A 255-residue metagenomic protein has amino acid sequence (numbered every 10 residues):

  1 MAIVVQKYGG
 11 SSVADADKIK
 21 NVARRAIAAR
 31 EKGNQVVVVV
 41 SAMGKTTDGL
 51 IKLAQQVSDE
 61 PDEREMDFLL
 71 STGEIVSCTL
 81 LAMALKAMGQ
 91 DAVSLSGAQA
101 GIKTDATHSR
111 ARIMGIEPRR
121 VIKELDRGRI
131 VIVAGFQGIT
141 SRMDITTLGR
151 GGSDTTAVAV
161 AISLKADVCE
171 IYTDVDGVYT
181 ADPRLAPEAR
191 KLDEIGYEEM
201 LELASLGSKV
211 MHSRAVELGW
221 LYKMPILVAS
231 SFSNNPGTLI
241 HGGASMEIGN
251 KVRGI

Functional and structural regions predicted by a protein language model:
M1-E217: Nucleotide/pyrophosphate-binding catalytic subdomain
S94, M200, I226-V228, I240: Generic structural hydrophobic/aromatic packing signal, biased to beta-strands
M114, N234-I255: Long, charged amphipathic helices and adjacent flexible linkers at domain junctions
F136-Q137, V175, S230-F232, A244: A broadly conserved detector of short glycine/acidic/proline-rich loop/turn motifs that flank catalytic sites and bind
S208-R214, L218-P236: Conserved glycine-bearing catalytic or ligand-binding loops at nucleotide- and phosphate-handling centers of large
